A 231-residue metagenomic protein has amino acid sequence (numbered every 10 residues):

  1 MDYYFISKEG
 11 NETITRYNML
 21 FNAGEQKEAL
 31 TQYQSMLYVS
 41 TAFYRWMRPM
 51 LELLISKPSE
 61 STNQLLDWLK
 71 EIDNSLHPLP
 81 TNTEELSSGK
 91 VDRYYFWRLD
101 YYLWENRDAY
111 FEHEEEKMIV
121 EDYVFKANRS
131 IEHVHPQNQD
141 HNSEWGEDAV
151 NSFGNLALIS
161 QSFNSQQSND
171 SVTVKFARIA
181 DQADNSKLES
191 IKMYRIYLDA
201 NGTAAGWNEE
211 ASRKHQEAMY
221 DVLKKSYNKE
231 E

Functional and structural regions predicted by a protein language model:
M1-E231: Flexible coil/loop and intrinsically disordered segments
